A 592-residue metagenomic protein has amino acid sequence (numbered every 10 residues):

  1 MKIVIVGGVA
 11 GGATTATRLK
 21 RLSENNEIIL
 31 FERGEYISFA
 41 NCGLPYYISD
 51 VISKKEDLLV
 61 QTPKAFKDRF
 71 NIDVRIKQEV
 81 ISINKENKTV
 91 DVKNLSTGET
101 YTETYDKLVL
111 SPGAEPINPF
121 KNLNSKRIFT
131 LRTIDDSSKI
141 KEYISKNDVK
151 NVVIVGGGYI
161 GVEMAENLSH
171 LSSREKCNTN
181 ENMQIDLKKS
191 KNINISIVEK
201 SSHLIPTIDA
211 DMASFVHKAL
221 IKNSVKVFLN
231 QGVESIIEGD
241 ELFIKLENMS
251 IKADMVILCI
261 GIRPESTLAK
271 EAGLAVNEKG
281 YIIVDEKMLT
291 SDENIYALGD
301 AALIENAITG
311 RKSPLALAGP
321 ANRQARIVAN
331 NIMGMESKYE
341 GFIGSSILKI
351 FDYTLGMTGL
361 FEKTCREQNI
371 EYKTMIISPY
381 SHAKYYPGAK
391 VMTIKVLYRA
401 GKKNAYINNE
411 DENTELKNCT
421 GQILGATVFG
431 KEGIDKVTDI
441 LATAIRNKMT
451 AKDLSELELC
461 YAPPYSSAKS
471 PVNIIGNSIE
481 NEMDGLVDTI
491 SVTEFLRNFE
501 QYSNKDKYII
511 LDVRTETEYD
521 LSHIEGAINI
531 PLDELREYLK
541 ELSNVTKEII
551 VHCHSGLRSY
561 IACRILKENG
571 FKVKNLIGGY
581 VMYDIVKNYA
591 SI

Functional and structural regions predicted by a protein language model:
M1, A301-K431, P463, S467 (+1 more regions): Mid-to-C-terminal Rossmann-like scaffold of FAD/NAD(P)H-dependent oxidoreductases
M1-I72, A165-K176, N180-I208, S345 (+3 more regions): Beta1-alpha1 glycine-rich phosphate/pyrophosphate-binding loop at the start of Rossmann-like nucleotide-binding domains
R18-K107, D209-K226, K363-T364, I474-S478 (+1 more regions): N-terminal Rossmann-like dinucleotide/flavin-binding domain of flavoprotein oxidoreductases that bind FAD/FMN
N25-E27, R69, R75-S96, E103 (+2 more regions): A Rossmann-like FAD-binding core segment of flavoenzymes
L59, N151, Y159-S235, L317-P320 (+3 more regions): Rossmann-like dinucleotide-binding cores of NAD(P)H-dependent redox enzymes
L110-L171, D186-K191, K226, E278 (+4 more regions): Glycine-rich dinucleotide-binding loop and its adjacent helix/turn
K126-D148, D240-F243, S250-N330, T414 (+1 more regions): FAD-site-proximal beta/loop scaffold in flavoenzymes
K452-P463, S467-S470, I474-S503, K507-Y508 (+2 more regions): Rhodanese-like catalytic fold shared by cysteine-dependent sulfurtransferases and DSP/PTP-type phosphatases
